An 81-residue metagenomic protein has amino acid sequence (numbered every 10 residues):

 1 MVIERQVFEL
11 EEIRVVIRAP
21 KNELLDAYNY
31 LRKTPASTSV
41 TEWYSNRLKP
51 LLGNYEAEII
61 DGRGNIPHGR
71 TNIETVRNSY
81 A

Functional and structural regions predicted by a protein language model:
M1-I13, P35-Y55: Extracellular/lumenal glycan-associated surfaces
M1-V2, E23, S39-V40, T71-T75: Secondary-structure junction/capping motif
E9, R14-L25: Short edge beta-strands and adjacent turn/loop segments
R14, S45, R63, I73-R77: N-terminal, helix-rich and Lys/Arg-enriched segments in bacterial and organellar proteins
P20-A27, I59-I73: Short acidic beta-strand-loop surface patches of small beta-rich interaction domains
D26-P35: Short, recurring structural edge motifs at helix starts
P35, P67-A81: Eukaryotic mixed-charge, acidic/polar low-complexity intrinsically disordered regions
